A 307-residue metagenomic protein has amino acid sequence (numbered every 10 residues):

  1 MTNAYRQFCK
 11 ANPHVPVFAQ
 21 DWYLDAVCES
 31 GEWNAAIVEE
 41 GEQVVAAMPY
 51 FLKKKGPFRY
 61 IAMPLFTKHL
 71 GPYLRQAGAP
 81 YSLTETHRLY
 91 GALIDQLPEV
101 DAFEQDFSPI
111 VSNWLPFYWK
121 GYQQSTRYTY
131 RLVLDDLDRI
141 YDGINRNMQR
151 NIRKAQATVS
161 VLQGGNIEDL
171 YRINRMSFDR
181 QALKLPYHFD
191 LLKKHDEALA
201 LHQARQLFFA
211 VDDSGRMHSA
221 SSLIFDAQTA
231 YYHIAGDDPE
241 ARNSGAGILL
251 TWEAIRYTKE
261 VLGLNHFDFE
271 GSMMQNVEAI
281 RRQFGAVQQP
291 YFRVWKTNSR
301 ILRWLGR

Functional and structural regions predicted by a protein language model:
M1-G41, A47-P57, S108-N243: A conserved beta-strand-loop-helix scaffold within acyl/acetyltransferase catalytic domains
G31-W33, E99-A102, R205, L262-L264: Short, high-confidence coil segments that cap the C-terminus of an alpha-helix and link into the following beta-strand
K54-G71: Conserved acyl-donor/pantetheine-binding loop and adjacent beta-alpha core of acyl/acetyltransferases and related
R75, G91, H195, L201-G306: Aromatic (often tryptophan-rich) hydrophobic motifs at membrane interfaces
A79-E85: Short, conserved charged micro-motifs
Q105-N113, F269-N276: Conserved beta-strand-loop-alpha-helix junction that forms the acyl-donor binding cleft
I144-N147, R303-R307: Short, surface-exposed amphipathic charged segments that create phosphate/polyanion-binding patches used for binding
